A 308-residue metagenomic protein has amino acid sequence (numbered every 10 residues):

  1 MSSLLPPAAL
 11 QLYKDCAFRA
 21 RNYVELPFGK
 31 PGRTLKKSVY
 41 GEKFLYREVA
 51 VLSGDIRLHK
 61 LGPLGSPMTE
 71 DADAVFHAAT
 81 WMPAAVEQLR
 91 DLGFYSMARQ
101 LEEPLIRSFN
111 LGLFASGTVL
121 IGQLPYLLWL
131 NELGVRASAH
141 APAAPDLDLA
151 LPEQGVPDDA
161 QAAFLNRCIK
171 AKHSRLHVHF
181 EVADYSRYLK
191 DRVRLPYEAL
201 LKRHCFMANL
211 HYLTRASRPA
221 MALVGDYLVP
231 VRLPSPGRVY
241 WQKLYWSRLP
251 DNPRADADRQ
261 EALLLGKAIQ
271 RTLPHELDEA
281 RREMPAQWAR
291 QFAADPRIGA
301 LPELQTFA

Functional and structural regions predicted by a protein language model:
M1-K43, L52-A308: Compositionally biased terminal segments of proteins
